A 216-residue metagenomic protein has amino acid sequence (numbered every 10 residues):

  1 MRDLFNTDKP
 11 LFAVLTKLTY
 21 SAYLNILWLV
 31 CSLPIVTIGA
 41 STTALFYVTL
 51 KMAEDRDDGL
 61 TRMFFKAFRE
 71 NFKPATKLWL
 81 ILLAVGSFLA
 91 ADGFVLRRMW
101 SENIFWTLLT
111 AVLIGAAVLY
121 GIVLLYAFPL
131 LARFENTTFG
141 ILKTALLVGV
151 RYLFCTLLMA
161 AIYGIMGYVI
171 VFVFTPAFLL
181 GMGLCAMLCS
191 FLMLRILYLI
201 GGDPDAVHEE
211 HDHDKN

Functional and structural regions predicted by a protein language model:
M1-L109, Y120-N216: Helix-coil boundary and N-terminal low-complexity module in membrane systems
